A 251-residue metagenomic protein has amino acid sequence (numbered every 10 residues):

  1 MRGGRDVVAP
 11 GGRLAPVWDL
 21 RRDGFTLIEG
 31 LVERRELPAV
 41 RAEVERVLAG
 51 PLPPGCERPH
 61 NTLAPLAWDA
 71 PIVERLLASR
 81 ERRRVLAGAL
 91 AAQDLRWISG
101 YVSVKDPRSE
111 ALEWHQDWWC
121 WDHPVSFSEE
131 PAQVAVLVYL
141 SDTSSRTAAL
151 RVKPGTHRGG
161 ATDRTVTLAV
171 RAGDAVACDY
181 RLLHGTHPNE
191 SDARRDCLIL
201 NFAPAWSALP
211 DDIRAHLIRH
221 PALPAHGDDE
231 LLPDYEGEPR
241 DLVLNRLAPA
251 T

Functional and structural regions predicted by a protein language model:
R2, H157-T251: Conserved double-stranded beta-helix
R2-R22, E29-P124: Non-heme Fe(II)-dependent double-stranded beta-helix
G24-F25, G173: Catalytic palm active-site di-aspartate
L27-G30, R96-I98, A149-V152, A177-C178: A structural signal for short, well-ordered beta-strand segments and their strand-loop junctions that often border
E33-R34, V102-K105, W119, T143-S145 (+3 more regions): Short, solvent-exposed loop/turn segments at secondary-structure junctions
R96, E130-A132, D192-R194: A short, structural micro-pattern
S99-V102, V136-V138, L198-F202: A structural signal for short, well-ordered beta-strand segments
R108-V170, A208-H216: Catalytic core of non-heme Fe(II) oxygenases with the double-stranded beta-helix
